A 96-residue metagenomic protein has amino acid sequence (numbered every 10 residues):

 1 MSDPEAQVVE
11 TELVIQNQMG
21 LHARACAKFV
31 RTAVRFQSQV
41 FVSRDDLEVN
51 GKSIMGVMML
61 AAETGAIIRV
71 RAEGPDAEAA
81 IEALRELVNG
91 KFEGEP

Functional and structural regions predicted by a protein language model:
S2, M19-L21, M58, E73-A79: Generic signature of intrinsically disordered, low-complexity, basic-rich segments and short cationic peptides
S2-A6, V34-Q37: Acidic-glycine-rich active-site phosphate/pyrophosphate-binding loop
S2-D3, A27, R31, M59-A61 (+2 more regions): Long, contiguous binding/interaction regions
A6-E12, I67-R69: Intrinsic-disorder/low-complexity, polar/charged segments enriched in Ser/Thr/Lys/Arg/Asp/Glu/Gln
V9, D45, I54, A79-A80: Hydrophobic alpha-helical segments and their boundary regions
V14-T64: Compact, glycine-rich, soluble single-domain proteins
E63-P96: C-terminal structural segments of small proteins and small subunits
